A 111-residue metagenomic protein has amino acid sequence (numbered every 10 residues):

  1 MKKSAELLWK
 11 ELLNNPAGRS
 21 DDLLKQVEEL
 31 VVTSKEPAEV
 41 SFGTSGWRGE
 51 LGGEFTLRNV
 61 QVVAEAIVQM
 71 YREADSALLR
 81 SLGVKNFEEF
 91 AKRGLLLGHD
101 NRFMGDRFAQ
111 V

Functional and structural regions predicted by a protein language model:
M1-V111: An N-terminal, well-structured beta->alpha segment
